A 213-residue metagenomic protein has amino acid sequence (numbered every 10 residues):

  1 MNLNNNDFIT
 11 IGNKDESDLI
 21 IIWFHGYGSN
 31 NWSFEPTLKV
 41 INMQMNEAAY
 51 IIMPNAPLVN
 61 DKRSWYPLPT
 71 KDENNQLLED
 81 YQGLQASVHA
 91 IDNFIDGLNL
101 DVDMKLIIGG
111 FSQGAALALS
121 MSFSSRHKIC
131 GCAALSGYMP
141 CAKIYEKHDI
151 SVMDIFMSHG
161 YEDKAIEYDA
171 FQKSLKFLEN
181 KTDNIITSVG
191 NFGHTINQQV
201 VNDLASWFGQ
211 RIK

Functional and structural regions predicted by a protein language model:
N2-M104: Serine-hydrolase catalytic machinery in alpha/beta-hydrolase-like enzymes
W32, K164-A170: Conserved alpha/beta-hydrolase "acid-adjacent" motif
P36, S120-S124: Active-site signature of alpha/beta-hydrolase-fold catalytic machinery across serine- and Asp/Cys-nucleophile hydrolases
I108-G110, L135: Short beta-strand immediately N-terminal to the catalytic nucleophile in serine-hydrolase-like folds
G110-G114, A118: Gly/Ala-rich beta-loop-alpha elbow adjacent to hydrolase catalytic centers
H127-M139: A conserved short beta-strand
F156, D169-K213: C-terminal catalytic histidine-bearing segment of alpha/beta-hydrolase fold enzymes
F156-H159, D163: Short beta-strand/loop motif that positions the catalytic acidic residue of the alpha/beta-hydrolase fold
